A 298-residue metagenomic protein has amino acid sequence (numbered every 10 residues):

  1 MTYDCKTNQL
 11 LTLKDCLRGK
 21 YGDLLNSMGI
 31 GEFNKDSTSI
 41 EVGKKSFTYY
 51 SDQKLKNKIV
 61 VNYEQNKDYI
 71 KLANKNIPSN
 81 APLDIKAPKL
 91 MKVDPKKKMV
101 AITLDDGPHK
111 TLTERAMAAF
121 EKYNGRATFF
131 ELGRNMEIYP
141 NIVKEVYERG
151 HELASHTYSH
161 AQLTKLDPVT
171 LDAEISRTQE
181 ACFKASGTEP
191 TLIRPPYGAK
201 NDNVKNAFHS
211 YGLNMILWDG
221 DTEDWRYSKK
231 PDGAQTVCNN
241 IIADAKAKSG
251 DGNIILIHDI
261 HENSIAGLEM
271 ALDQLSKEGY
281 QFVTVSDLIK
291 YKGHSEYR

Functional and structural regions predicted by a protein language model:
M1-K96, Y123: Compositionally biased intrinsically disordered regions enriched in Thr/Gly
Q9, F47-T48, K54-L55, D106-K110 (+10 more regions): Solvent-exposed loop/turn segments at secondary-structure junctions within structured extracellular/periplasmic domains
N80-Q162, T170-K184, T188, Q274 (+1 more regions): Active-site beta->alpha N-cap acidic-glycine motif
V100-T103, A127-E131, E152-T157, T191-P195 (+3 more regions): Structural recognition of the beta-strand scaffold that forms the well-ordered cores of secreted hydrolase catalytic
L112, A161-S186, A199-D251, A266: Alpha-helical scaffold elements lining the catalytic groove of polysaccharide deacetylases
I242-V285: Catalytic grooves of carbohydrate-active enzymes
S286-R298: A short, charged, Gly/Pro-tolerant segment at domain boundaries
